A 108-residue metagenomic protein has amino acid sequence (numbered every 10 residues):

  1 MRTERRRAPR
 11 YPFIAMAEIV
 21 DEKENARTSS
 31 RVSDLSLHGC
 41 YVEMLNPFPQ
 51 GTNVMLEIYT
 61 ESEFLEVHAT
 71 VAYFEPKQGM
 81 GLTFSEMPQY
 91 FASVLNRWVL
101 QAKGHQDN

Functional and structural regions predicted by a protein language model:
M1-L35, N96-N108: N-terminal helix initiation/capping motif
A15-D21, G51-F64: Short conserved beta-strand and strand-loop elements enriched in small hydrophobics with frequent Asp/Gly
M16, Y41, M55-E57, H68 (+1 more regions): Beta-strand secondary-structure signal
E22-E24, L37, F74-G79: Short, conserved beta-turn/loop elements at beta-strand boundaries and strand-helix junctions
S30, V67-A72: Short beta-strand-centered aromatic/proline hotspots
Y41-M44, K77-E86: Short, solvent-exposed secondary-structure boundary/capping segments
G81, Q89-V99: A short macromolecule-binding patch
